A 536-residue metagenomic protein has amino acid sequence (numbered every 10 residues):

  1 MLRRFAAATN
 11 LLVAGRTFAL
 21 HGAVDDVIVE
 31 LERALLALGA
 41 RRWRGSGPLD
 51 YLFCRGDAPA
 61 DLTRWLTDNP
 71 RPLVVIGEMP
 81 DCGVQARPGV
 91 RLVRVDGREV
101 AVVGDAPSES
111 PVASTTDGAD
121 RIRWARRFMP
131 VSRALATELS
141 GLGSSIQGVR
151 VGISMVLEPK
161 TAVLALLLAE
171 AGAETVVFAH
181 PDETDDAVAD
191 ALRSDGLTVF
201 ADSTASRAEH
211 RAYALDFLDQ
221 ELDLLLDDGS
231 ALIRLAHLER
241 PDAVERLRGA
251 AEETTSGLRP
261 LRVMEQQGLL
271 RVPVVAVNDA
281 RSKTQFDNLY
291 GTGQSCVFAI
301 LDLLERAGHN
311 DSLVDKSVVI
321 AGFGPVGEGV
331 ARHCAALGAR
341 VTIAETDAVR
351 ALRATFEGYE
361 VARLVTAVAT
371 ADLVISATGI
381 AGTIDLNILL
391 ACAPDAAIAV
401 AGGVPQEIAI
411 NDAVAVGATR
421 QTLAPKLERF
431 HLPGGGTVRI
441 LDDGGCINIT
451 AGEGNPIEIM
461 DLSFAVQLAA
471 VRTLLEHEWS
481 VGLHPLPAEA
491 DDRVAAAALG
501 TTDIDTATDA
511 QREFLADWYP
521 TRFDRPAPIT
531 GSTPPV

Functional and structural regions predicted by a protein language model:
L2-G15, P72-A134, G148-R150, S154 (+4 more regions): Adenosine-phosphate binding glycine-rich loop
L2-R16, E99-G141, I146, H180-T184 (+1 more regions): Glycine/serine-rich phosphate-binding loop and adjoining beta1-alpha1 elements at the start of nucleotide-handling
L12-L36, Q147-T161, H309-A335, T342: Glycine-rich adenosine-cofactor-binding loop
H21-D26, A34-G47, A179-D182, D186 (+1 more regions): NAD(P)-binding Rossmann-fold cofactor-contacting core
E32, T63, A165, A189 (+6 more regions): Generic hydrophobic/aromatic pocket-lining and core-packing "Φ" positions
G47-R98, A351, T355-G436: Rossmann-like adenosine-cofactor binding region
L66-V74, E78, G172-E174, L197 (+5 more regions): A short helix->loop->beta-strand "cap" motif at the edges of active sites that frequently abuts
L157-G172: Histidine-anchored nucleotide/phosphate-binding helix
